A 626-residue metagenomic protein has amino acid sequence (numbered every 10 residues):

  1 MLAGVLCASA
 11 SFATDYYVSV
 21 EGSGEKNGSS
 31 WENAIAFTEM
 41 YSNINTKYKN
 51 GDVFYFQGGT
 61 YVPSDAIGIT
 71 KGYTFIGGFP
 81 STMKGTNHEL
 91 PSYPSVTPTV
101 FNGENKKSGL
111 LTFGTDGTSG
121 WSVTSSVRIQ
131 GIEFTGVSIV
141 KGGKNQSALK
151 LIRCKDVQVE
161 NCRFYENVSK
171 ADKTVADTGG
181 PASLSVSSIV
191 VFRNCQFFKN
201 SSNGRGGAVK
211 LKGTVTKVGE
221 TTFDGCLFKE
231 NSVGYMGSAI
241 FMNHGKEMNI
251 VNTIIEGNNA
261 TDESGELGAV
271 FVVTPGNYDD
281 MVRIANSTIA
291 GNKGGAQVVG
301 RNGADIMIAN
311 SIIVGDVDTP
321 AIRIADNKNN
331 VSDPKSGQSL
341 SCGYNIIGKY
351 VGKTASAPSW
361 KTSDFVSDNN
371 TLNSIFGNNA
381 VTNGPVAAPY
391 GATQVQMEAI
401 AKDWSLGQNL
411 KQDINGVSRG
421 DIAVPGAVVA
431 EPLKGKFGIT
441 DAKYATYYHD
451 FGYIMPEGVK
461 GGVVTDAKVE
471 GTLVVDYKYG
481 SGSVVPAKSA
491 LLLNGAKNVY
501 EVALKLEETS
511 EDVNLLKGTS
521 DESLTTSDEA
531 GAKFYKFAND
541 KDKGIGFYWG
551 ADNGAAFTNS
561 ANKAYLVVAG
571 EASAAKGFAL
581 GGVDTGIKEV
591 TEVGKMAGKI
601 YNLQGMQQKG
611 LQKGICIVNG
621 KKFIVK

Functional and structural regions predicted by a protein language model:
M1-T14: Sec-dependent, cleavable N-terminal signal peptides
V20-T60, N415, Y601-K609: Acidic Gly/Asp/Thr-rich repetitive segments characteristic of extracellular carbohydrate-active and adhesion proteins
S23, Y73-G142, V168: Right-handed parallel beta-helix/beta-spiral solenoid domain characteristic of secreted/periplasmic
T38-K47, V62-T70, L111-F113, S119 (+4 more regions): Short, T/G/N/S-enriched strand-turn elements that build extracellular solenoid repeat scaffolds
V53, S64-G72, K84-P91, G143-N145 (+8 more regions): Predominantly extracellular beta-rich ligand-binding scaffolds that present long acidic/polar faces for carbohydrate
T115-Y235: Right-handed parallel beta-helix
P432-E457, G480-G544, A551-T585: A short, polar beta-strand/turn micro-motif
D466, V583-K626: C-terminal outer-membrane/trafficking sorting elements
